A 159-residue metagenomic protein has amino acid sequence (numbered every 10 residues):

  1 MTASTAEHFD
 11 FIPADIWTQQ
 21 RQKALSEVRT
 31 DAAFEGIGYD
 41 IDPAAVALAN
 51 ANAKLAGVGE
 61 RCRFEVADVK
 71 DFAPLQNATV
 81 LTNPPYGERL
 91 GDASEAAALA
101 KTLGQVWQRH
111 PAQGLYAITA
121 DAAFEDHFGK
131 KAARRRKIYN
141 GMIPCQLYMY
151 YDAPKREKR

Functional and structural regions predicted by a protein language model:
M1-A73, E88-R89, E95: Conserved S-adenosyl-L-methionine
D31-A33, D42-L48, E88-R159: Conserved Class I SAM-dependent methyltransferase catalytic core
V69, P84, D121: Residues immediately flanking
P74-N77, P111-A112: Short glycine/proline-enriched coil/turn segments at helix->beta-strand junctions
N77-N83: Short SAM/SAH-binding signature in class I
